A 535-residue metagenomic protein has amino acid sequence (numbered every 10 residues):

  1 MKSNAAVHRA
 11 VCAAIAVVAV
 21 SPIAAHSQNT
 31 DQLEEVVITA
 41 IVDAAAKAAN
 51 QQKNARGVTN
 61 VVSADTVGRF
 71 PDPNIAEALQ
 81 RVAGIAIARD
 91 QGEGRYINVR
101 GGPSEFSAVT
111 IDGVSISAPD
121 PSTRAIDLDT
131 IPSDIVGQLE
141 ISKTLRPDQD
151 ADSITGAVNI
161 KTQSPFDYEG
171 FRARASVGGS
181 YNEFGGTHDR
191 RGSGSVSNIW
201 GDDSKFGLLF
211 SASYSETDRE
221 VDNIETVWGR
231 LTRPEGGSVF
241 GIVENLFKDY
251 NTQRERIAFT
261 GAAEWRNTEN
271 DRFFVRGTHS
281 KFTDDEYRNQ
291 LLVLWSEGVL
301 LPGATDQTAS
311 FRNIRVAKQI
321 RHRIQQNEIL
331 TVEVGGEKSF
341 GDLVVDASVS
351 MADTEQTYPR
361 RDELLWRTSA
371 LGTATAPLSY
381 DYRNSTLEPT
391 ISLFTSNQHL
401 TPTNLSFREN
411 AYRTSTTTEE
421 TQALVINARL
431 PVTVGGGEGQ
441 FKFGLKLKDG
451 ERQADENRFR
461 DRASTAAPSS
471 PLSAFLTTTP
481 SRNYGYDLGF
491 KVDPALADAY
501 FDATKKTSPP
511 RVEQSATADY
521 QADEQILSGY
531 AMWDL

Functional and structural regions predicted by a protein language model:
M1-D31: Cleavable N-terminal targeting peptides that direct proteins into the secretory/outer-membrane pathway or into
E34-F70, Y96, S104, V114 (+1 more regions): N-terminal periplasmic "start-of-domain" segments of outer-membrane beta-barrel proteins
A76-S115, K143: Extracytoplasmic beta-strand/coil segments of soluble accessory domains associated with Gram-negative outer-membrane
A118-A125, D134-I141, D148-T232, F240-V243 (+2 more regions): Outer-membrane beta-barrel translocator/receptor signature
Q149, P165-F171, G201-F206, E269-N270 (+3 more regions): Short loop/turn motifs that connect adjacent beta-strands in outer-membrane beta-barrel proteins
G178, H188-S197, L246-E286, R315-L364 (+2 more regions): Outer-membrane beta-barrel transmembrane strands
S193, I224-R233, Q290-L300, D362-G372 (+1 more regions): Flexible, surface-exposed loop regions and adjacent strand-edge segments of Gram-negative outer-membrane beta-barrel
A304-I314, A374-E409, D455-D519: Flexible glycine-rich, low-complexity coil/linker segments exposed to the extracellular/periplasmic environment
